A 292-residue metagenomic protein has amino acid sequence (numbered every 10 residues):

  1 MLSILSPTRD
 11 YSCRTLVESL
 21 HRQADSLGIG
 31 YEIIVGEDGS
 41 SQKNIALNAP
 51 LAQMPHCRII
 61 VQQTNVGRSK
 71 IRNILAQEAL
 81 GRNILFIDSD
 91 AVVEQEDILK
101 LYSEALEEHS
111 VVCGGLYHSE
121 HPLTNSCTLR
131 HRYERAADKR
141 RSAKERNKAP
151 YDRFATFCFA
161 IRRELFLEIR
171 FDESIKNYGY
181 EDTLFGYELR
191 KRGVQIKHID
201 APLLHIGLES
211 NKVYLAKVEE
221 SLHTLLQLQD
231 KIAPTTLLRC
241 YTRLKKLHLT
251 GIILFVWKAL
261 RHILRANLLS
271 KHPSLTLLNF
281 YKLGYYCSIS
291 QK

Functional and structural regions predicted by a protein language model:
M1-R22: N-proximal low-complexity "stem/linker" segments adjacent to membrane-targeting elements
L20-V61: Acidic donor-binding segment of Leloir-type glycosyltransferases
Q62-A79: Glycine-rich, basic loop-to-helix element that forms the pyrophosphate-binding segment of sugar-nucleotide handling
I84: Short aromatic/hydrophobic "clamp" motif used to bind/position activated sugar donors
E96-C127: Conserved donor NDP-sugar-binding/catalytic core segment of glycosyltransferases
R141-I161, N177: A recurrent flexible, glycine/aromatic-enriched loop bordering the glycosyltransferase active site that acts as
N177-F185: Acidic donor-binding loop at a coil-to-helix junction in glycosyltransferase catalytic cores that engages
E220-H223, T235-K292: Non-catalytic, C-terminal membrane-associated alpha-helical segments of glycosyltransferases
